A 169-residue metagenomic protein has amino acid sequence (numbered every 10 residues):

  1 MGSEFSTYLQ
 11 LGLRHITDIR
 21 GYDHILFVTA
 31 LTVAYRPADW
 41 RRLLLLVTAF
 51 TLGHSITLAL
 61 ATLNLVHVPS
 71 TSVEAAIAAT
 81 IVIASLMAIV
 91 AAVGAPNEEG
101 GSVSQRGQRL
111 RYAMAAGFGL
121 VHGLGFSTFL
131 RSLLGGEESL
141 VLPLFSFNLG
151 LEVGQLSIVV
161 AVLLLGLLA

Functional and structural regions predicted by a protein language model:
M1-I25, G94-G107, L130-L133: Histidine-/acidic- and/or cysteine-rich, low-complexity loops and terminal segments associated with membrane
L11-A61, L65: Juxtamembrane transmembrane-helix termini in multi-pass membrane transport proteins
H15-D23, S70-T80, L149-L156: Structural signature of hydrophobic alpha-helical transmembrane segments
H24, H54, I81-A84, L120-H122 (+1 more regions): Divalent metal-coordination and catalytic microenvironments
V33-D39, L86-G94, L164-A169: Structural signal for the C-terminal ends of transmembrane alpha-helices and the immediately following loop
L43-G94: Membrane helix-loop-helix hairpins that form the core translocation module of multi-pass transporters
T57-A75, S127-N148, S157: Interfacial helix-loop-helix junctions of multi-pass membrane proteins
S70, I83-G117, S127-E138: Alpha-helical transmembrane segments in multi-pass integral membrane proteins
